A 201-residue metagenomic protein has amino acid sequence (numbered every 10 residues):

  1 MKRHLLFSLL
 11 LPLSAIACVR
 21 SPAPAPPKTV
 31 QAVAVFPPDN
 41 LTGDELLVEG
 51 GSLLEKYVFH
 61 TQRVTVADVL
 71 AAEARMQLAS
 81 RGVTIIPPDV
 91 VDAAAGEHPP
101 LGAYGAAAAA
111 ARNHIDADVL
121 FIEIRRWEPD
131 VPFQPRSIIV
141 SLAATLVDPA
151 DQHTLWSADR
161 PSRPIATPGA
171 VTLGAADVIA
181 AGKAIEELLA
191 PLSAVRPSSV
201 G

Functional and structural regions predicted by a protein language model:
M1-L6: Bacterial N-terminal signal peptides that target proteins for export
S8-A15: Bacterial N-terminal signal peptides
C18-T84, L192-G201: A structural "domain/chain start" motif
V19-S21, P99-D151: Surface-exposed short loop/turn segments
P38-L41, E123-E128, P161: Generic short beta-strand segments
E55-H60, S141, P149-S199: Short secondary-structure boundary motifs at beta->alpha junctions and helix caps
V66, L70, A74, A106 (+3 more regions): Stable alpha-helical elements in mature extracytoplasmic
T84-A103: Acidic helix-start/capping segments at beta-turn-to-alpha-helix junctions
